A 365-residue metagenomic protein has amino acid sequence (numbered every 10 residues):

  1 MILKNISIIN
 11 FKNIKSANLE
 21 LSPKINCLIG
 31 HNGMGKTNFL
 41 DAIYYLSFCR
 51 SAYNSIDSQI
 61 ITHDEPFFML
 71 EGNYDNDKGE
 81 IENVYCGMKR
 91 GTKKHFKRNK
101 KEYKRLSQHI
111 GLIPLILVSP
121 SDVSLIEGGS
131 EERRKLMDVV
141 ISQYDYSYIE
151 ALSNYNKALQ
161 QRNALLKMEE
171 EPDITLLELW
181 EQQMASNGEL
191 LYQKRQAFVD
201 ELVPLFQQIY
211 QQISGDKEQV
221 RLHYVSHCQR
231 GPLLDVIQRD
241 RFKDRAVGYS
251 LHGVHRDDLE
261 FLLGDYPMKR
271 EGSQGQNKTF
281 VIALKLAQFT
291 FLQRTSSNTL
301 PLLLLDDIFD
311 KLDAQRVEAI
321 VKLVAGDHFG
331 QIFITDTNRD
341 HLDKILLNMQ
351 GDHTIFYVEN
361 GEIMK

Functional and structural regions predicted by a protein language model:
M1-H31, T175-S186, L190-L302, K311 (+4 more regions): Conserved NTPase motor "head" modules and their coupling/switch loops across ABC/AAA+ ATPases, GTPases, and GHKL ATPases
K36: Conserved lysine of the Walker
Y44-I56, A287-T295: Post-Walker A helix-loop "phosphate-sensing" segment adjacent to the P-loop in P-loop NTPases
F48-I126, S130-E132, D138-Y144, Y148 (+4 more regions): Nucleotide-state sensing region of NTPase/ATPase domains
G72, Q331-N338: Structural recognition of the conserved hydrophobic beta-strand(s) that form the central parallel beta-sheet of P-loop
S124-S214, V225: An accessory alpha-helical subdomain
D306-I308: Walker B catalytic acidic pair
